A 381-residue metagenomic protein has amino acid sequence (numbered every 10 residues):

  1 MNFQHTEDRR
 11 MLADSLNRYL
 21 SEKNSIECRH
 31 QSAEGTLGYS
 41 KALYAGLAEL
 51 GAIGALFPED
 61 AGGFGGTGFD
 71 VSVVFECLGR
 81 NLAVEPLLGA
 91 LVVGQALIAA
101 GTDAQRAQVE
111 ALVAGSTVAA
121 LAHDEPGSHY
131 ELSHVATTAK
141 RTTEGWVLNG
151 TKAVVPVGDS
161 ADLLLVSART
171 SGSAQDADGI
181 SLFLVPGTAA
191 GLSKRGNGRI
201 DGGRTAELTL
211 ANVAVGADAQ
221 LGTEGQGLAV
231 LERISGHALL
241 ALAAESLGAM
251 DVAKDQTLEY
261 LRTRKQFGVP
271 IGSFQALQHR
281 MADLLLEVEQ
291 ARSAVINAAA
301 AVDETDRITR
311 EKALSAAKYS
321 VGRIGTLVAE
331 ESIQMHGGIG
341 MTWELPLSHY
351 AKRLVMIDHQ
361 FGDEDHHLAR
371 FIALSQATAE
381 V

Functional and structural regions predicted by a protein language model:
M1-E85, A100, G115, R141 (+2 more regions): Alpha-helical interface subdomain recognition
A83-A104: N-terminal glycine-rich flavin-associated loop
I98-G101, K140, V166-R169, L184-P186 (+2 more regions): Short beta-strand-to-turn element immediately C-terminal to the catalytic PLP-Schiff-base lysine in fold type I
Q108-E110, G127, A136-T138, K152-P156 (+2 more regions): A generic local secondary-structure boundary/capping motif
G115-P126: A short, Trp-centered hydrophobic/proline-enriched beta-strand micro-motif
Y130, H134-A136, V155, V185-G216 (+1 more regions): Flexible, small-/acidic-enriched active-site or ligand-binding loops
E131-N149: Cytochrome P450 C-terminal beta-domain/meander region
N149-L192: A short core secondary-structure module
